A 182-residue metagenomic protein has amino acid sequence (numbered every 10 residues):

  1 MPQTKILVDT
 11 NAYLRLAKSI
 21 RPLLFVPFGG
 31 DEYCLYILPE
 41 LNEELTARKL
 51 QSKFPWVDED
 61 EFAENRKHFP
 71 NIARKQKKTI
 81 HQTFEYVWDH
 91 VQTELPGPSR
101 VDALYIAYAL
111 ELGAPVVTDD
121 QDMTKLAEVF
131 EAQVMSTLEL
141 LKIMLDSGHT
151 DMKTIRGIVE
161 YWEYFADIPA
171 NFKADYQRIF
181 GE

Functional and structural regions predicted by a protein language model:
P2-L112, Q121, R156-Y161, A170-E182: Active-site-proximal, substrate-binding regions of enzyme catalytic domains and RNA-binding/basic surfaces
P98, Y105-L140: Acidic, metal-binding active-site segment of PIN/NYN-like and related structure-specific nucleases
T124-E182: Acidic, PIN/NYN-like endoribonuclease modules and their adjacent C-terminal/linker elements
